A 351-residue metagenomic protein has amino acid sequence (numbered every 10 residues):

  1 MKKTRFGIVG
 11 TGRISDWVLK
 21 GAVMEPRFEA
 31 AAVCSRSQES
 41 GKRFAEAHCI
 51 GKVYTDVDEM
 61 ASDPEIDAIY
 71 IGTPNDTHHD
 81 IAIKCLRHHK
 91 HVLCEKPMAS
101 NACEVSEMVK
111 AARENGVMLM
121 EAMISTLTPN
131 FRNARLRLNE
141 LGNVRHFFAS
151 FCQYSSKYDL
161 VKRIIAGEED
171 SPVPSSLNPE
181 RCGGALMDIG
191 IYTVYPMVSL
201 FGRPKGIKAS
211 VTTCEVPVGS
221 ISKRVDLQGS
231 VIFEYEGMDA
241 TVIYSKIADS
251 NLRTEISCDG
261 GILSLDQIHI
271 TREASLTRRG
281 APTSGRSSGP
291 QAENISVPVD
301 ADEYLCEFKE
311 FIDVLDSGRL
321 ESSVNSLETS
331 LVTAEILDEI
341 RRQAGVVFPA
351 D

Functional and structural regions predicted by a protein language model:
M1-H48: N-terminal Rossmann-like dinucleotide-binding module
V18, H48-A111: Beta-loop-alpha module in the N-terminal Rossmann-like domain of NAD(P)-dependent dehydrogenases, especially those
Y54, C94, L119-E121, L265: Hydrophobic residues in well-ordered beta-strands that form the structural core
A68-Y70, E310-D351: C-terminal helix-rich "cap/oligomerization" subdomain common to oxidoreductases
E107-I124, N143-F147: Rossmann-fold dehydrogenase core element
T128-K208, G219: Predominantly a Rossmann-like dinucleotide-binding segment in NAD(P)-dependent oxidoreductases
V194-R272, F311-S317: Contiguous beta-strand/loop segments that form the cofactor/metal-binding neighborhood of enzyme cores
S296-K309, N325: Active-site loop of classical SDR/Rossmann-like NAD(P)-dependent oxidoreductases, centered on the catalytic Tyr-X3-Lys
